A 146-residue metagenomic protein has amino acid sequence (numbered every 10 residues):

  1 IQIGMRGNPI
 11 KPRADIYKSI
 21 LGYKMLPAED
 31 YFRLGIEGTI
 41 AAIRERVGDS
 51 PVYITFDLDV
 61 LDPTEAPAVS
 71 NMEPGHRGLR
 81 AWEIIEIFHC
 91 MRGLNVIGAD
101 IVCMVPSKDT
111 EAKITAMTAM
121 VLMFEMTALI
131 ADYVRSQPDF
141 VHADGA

Functional and structural regions predicted by a protein language model:
I1, M5-G7: RNA substrate-binding interface of SAM-dependent RNA methyltransferases
I3, I20-A146: Catalytic cores of soluble, metal-dependent hydrolases
G7-S19: Short, glycine/polar-rich helix-capping loops at beta-to-alpha or helix-loop-helix junctions that flank or form
